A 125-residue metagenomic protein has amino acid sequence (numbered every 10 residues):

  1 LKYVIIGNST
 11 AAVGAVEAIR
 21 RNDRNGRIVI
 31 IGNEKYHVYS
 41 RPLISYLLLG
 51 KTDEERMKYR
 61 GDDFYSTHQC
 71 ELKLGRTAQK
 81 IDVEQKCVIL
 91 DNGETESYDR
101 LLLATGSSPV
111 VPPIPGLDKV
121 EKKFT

Functional and structural regions predicted by a protein language model:
L1-E71: Beta1-alpha1 glycine-rich phosphate/pyrophosphate-binding loop at the start of Rossmann-like nucleotide-binding domains
L1-V4, G61, Y65-T125: FAD-binding core/adjacent interface of flavoenzyme oxidoreductases
